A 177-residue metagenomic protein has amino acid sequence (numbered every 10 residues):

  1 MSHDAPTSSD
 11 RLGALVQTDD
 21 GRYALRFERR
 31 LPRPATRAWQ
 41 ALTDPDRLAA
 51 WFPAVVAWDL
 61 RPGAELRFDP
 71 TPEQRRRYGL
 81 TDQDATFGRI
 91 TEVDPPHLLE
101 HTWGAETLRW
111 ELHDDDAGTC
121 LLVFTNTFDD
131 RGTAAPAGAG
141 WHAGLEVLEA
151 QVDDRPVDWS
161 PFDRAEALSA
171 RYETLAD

Functional and structural regions predicted by a protein language model:
M1-A57: Hydrophobic ligand-binding cavity/cleft-lining segments
H3, L98-A150: Beta-strand/loop substructures that line and gate deep hydrophobic ligand-binding cavities in soluble
R22-E28, E65, A85, L98 (+2 more regions): Intrinsic-disorder/low-complexity, polar/charged segments enriched in Ser/Thr/Lys/Arg/Asp/Glu/Gln
R26-F27, P45-Q83, S160-A167: Short beta-edge strand/loop motif at the mouth of beta-sheet-based domains
R29, V55-V56, T86-E92, T107-D114: Hydrophobic/aromatic beta-strand elements that line small-molecule binding cavities or substrate pockets in beta-rich
A35-T36, L60-R61, T91-P96, L112-L121: A short, structured loop/turn motif at beta-sheet edges
A38-W39, L48, L66, I90 (+4 more regions): Hydrophobic pocket/interface hotspot
V152-D177: Short, highly charged C-terminal tails/helix-capping segments
